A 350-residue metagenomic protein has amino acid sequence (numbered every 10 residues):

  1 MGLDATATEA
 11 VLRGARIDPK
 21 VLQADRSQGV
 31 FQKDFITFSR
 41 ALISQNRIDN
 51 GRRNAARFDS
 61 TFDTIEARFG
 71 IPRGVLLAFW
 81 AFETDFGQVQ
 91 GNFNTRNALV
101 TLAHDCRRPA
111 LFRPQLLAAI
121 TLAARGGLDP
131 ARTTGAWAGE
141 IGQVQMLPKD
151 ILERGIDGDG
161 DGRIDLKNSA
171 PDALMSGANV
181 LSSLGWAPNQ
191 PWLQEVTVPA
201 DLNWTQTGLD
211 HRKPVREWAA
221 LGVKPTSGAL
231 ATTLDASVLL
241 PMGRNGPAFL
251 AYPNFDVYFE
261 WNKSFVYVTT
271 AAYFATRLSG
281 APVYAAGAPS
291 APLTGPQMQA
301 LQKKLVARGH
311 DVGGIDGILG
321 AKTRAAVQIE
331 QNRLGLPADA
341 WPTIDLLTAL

Functional and structural regions predicted by a protein language model:
M1-D4, V11-D18, Q45, T61-P72 (+13 more regions): Structured segments of extracytoplasmic/periplasmic soluble domains in secreted or envelope-associated proteins
G2-R57: N-terminal export signals and maturation junctions of secreted/periplasmic proteins
L3-L12, P72-A78, P130-G135, D161-I164 (+4 more regions): Surface-exposed patches in mature extracellular/periplasmic domains of secreted proteins
A5, C106-P109, D210, A229-L234 (+2 more regions): Conserved, single-site charged/polar hotspot
D34-S182, W192-L193: Acidic/His-rich structured neighborhood in mature extracellular/periplasmic domains
P130, T134-G142, M146-E260, V268 (+1 more regions): Flexible, glycine-rich surface segments
Y252-F265, Y273-G317: Acidic, Ser/Thr/Pro/Gly-enriched interdomain connector segments
A291-M298, V306-L350: Short acidic, glycine/serine/threonine-rich helix-capping segments at coil-helix boundaries
